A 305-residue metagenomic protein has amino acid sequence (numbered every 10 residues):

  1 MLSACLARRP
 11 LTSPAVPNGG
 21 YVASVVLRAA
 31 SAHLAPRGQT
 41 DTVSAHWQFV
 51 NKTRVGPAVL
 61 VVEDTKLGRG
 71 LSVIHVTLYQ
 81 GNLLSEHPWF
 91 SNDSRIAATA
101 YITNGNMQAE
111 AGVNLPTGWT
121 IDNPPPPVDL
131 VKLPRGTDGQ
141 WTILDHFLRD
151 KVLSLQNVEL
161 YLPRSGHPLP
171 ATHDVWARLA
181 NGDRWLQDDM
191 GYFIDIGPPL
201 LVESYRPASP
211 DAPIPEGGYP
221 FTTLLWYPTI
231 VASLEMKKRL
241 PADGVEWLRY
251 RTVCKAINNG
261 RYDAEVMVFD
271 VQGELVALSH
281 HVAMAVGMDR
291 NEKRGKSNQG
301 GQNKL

Functional and structural regions predicted by a protein language model:
M1-L305: Terminal targeting signals and extreme-terminal segments of soluble enzymes
